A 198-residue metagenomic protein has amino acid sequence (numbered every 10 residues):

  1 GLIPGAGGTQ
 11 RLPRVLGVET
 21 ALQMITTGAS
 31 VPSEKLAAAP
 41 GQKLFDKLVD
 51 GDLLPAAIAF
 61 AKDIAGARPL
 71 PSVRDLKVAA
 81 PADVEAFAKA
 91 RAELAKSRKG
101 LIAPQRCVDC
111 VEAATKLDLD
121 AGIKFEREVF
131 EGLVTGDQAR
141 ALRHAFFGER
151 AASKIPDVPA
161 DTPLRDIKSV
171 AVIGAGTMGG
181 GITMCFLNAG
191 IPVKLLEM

Functional and structural regions predicted by a protein language model:
G1-I25: CoA-thioester-processing core
E19-R127, R143-T162: Amphipathic alpha-helical segments at domain termini/boundaries
V129-R140: Long amphipathic alpha-helix in the N-terminal Rossmann-like dinucleotide-binding domain of NAD(P)-dependent
E149, T162-M198: Phosphate-binding active sites in nucleotide-utilizing proteins
